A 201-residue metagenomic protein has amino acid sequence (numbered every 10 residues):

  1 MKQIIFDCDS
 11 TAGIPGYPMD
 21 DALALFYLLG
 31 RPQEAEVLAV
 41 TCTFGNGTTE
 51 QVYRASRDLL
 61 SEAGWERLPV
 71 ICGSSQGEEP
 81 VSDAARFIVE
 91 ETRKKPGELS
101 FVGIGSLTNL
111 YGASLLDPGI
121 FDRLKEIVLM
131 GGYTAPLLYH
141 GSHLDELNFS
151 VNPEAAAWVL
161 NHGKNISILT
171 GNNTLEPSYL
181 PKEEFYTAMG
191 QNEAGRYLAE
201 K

Functional and structural regions predicted by a protein language model:
M1-K201: N-terminal acidic, glycine/proline-rich low-complexity segments
